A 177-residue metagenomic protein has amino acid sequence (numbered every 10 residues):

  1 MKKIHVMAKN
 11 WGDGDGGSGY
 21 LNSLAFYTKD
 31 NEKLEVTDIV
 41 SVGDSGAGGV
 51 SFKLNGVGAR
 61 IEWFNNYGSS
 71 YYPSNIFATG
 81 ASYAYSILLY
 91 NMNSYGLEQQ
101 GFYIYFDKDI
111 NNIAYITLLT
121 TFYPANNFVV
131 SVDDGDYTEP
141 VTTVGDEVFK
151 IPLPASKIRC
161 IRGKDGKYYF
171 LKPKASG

Functional and structural regions predicted by a protein language model:
M1-W11, N111-A114, P152-G166: Noncatalytic modules at the cell exterior or secretory-pathway interfaces, chiefly beta-strand-rich lectin/adhesion
K2-I4, N22, Q100-F102, A114 (+1 more regions): Residue-level detector of short, conserved catalytic/binding motifs and their immediate flanks
N10, S41-D44, V144-G145: Short, repeating "repeat-unit edge" segments in beta-repeat architectures
D13-G17: Short consensus segments that form the blades of beta-propeller domains, in both extracellular/periplasmic
S18-K108, L119-P124, L153, G163-G177: Disordered, acidic Ser/Thr/Pro-rich linker "stalks" and the adjacent N-terminal cap of the next globular domain
P124-D136: Short, surface-exposed beta-strand/strand-loop-strand elements in extracellular ectodomains
T138-E147: Solvent-exposed serine/threonine-rich low-complexity stretches and specific carbohydrate-binding patches
